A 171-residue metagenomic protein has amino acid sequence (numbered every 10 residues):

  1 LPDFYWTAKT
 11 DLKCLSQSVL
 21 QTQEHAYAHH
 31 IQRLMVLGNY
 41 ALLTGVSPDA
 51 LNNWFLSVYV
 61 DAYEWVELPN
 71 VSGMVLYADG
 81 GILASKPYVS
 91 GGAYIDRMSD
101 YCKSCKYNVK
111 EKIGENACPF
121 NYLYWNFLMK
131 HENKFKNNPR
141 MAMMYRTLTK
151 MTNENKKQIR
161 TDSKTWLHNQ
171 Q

Functional and structural regions predicted by a protein language model:
L1-Q171: C-terminal catalytic domain of photolyase/cryptochrome flavoproteins, centering on the FAD-binding pocket
